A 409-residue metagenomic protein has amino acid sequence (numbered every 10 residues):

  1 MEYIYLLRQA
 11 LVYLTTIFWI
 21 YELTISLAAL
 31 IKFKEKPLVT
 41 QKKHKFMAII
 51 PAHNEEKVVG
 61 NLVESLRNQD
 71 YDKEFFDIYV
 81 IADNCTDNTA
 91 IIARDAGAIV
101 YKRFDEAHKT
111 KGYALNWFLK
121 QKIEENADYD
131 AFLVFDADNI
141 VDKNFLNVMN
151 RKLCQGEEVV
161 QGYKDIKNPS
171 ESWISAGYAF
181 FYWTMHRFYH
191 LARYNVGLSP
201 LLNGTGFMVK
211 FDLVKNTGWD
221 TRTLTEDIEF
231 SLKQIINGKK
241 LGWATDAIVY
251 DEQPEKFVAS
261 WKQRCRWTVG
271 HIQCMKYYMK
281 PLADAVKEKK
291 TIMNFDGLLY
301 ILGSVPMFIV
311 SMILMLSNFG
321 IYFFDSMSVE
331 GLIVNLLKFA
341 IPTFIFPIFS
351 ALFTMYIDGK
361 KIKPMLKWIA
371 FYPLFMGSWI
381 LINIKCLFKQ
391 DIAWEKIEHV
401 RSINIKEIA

Functional and structural regions predicted by a protein language model:
M1-S65: N-proximal low-complexity "stem/linker" segments adjacent to membrane-targeting elements
T24-H44, K280-M293, G297, I321-A409: Juxtamembrane C-terminal module of membrane proteins
H44-M47, D77, E229: Cell-envelope/extracellular polymer assembly enzymes that use nucleotide-activated donors
G60, D87-R94, K102, N144: Acidic helix N-cap motif at the loop->helix transition within catalytic regions of sugar-transfer enzymes
E64-F75: Short, acidic, metal-binding catalytic loop of nucleotide-sugar glycosyltransferases
A82-A90, D105-A107, I140: A conserved acidic beta->alpha catalytic loop
F104-E125, K143-T223, C265, I272-K276 (+1 more regions): Long helical/loop segments within the catalytic core of UDP-sugar-dependent glycosyltransferases, especially the large
N126-I140: Short beta-strand-to-loop acidic/aromatic patch adjacent to the donor-nucleotide binding site
